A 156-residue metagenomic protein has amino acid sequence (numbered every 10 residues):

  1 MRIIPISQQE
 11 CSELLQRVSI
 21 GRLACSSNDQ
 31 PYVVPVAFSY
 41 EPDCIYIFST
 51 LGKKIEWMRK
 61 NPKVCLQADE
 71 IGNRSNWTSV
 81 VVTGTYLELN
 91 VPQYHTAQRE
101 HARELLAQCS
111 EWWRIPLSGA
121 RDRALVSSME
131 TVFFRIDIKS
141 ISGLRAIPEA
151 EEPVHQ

Functional and structural regions predicted by a protein language model:
M1-R17, L89, V154-Q156: Extreme N-terminal tail/first-helix region
V18-T50, L66-Q67: Short beta-strand segments
S26, D69-G72, A120-A124: Short, solvent-exposed loop/turn elements at beta->coil junctions and helix N-caps that rim active or binding pockets
E41-P42, K54-W57, R74-S75, A97 (+1 more regions): A short local loop/turn or secondary-structure capping micro-motif enriched for an aromatic residue
T50, D69, A146-P148: Surface loops and adjacent helix of pleckstrin homology
T50-K53, L106: Short, solvent-exposed aromatic-acidic interface loops
K53-L89: Helix-adjacent hinge/juxtasegments
W77-Q156: Charged, gly/pro-rich active-site loop segments
